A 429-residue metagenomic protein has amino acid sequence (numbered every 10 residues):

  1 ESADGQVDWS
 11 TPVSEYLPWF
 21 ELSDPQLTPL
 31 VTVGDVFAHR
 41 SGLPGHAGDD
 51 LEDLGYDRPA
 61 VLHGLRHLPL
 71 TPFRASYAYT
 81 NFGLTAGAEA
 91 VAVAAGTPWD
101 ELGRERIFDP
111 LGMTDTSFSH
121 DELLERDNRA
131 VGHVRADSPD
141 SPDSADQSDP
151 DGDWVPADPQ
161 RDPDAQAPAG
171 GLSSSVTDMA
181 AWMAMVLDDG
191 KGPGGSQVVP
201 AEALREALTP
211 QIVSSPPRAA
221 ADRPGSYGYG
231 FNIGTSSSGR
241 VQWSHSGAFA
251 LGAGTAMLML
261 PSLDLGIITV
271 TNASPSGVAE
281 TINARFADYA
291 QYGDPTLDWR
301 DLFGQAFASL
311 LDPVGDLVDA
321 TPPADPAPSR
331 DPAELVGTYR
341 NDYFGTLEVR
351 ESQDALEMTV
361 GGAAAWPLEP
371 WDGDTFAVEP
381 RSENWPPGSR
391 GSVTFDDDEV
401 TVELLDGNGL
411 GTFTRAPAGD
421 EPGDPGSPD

Functional and structural regions predicted by a protein language model:
E1-V13, G87-A92, D264: Active-site SXXK
D8-D24, L111: Short, glycine/proline-biased beta-turn/loop segments that scaffold the active-site neighborhood
D24-L251, T255, F286: Short, surface-exposed loop or secondary-structure junction motifs that flank catalytic or metal-binding residues
L187, S236-S238, A248-A250, N272-P275 (+3 more regions): Short, glycine-/Ser/Thr-/acidic-enriched flexible segments
S214, E280-D429: Peripheral terminal and inter-domain segments
A250-A253, P275-V278, T346-E348: Flexible loop/turn segments at secondary-structure boundaries
T255-L258, L263-N272, T401-E403: Short, well-ordered beta-strand elements
I268-V270, S276-V278, A284-F286: Extracytoplasmic and endomembrane cell-envelope/extracellular-matrix remodeling and assembly machinery
